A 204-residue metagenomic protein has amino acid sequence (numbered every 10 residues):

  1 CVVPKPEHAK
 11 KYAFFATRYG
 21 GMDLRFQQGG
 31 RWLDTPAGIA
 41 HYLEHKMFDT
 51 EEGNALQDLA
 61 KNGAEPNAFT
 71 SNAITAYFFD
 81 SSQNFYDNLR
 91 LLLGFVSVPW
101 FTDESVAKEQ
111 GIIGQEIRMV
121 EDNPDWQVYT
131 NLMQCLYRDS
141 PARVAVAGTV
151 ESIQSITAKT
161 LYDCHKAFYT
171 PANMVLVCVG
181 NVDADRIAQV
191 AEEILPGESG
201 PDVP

Functional and structural regions predicted by a protein language model:
C1-A55, Y162-P204: His/Glu-rich zincin catalytic helix
E51-C164, D185, E193: Acidic/histidine-enriched segments that form metal/cofactor-coordinating and catalytic pocket/exosite environments
